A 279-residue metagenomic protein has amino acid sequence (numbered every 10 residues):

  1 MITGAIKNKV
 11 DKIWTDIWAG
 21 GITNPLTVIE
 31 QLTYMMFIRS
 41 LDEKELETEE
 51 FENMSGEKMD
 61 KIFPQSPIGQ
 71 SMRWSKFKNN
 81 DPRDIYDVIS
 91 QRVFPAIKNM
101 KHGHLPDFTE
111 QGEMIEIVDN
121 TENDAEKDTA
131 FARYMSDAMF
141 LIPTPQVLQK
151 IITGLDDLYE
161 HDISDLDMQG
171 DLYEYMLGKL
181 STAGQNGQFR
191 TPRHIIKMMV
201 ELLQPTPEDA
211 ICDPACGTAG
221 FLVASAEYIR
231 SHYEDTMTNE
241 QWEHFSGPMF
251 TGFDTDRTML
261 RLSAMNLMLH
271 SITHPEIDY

Functional and structural regions predicted by a protein language model:
M1-P207, E276-Y279: Non-catalytic, mostly N-terminal accessory regions of nucleic-acid modification and defense proteins
N186-Y279: Conserved S-adenosyl-L-methionine
